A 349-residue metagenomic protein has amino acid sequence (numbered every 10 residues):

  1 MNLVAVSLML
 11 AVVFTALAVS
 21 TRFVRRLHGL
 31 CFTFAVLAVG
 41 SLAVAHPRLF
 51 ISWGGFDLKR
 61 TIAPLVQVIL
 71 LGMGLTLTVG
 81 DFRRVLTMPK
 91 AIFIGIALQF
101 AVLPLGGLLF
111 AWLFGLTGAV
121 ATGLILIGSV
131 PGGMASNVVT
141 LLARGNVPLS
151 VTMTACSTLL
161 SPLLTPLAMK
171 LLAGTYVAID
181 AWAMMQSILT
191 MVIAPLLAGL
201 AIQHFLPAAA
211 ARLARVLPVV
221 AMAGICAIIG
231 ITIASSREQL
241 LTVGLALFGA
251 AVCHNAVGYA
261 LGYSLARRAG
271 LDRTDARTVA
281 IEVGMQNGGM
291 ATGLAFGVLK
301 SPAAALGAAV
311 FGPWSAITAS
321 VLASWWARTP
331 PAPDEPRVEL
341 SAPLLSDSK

Functional and structural regions predicted by a protein language model:
M1-F93, V102-W112, K170, G174-G270 (+4 more regions): Structural signature of multi-pass alpha-helical membrane transport proteins
N2-A5, G115-L116, L299-A303: Transmembrane helix interruption/hinge and helix-loop junction motifs
I62-G72, T122-P131, A135: Hydrophobic, membrane-embedded alpha-helices of multi-pass small-molecule transporters
G80-T87, A135-R144, S264-R268, G293-K300 (+1 more regions): Helix-loop junctions at the membrane interface of multi-pass solute transporters
P89-I96, L116-S129, G145-A155, A181-M185 (+3 more regions): The feature identifies polytopic integral membrane transport proteins across all domains of life
L98-G106, S129-A135, P148-K170, L189-V192 (+2 more regions): Membrane-embedded alpha-helical segments of transport systems, primarily multispan ion/solute transporters
G132, G288-K349: C-terminal transmembrane helix pair
A211-L217, L271-A295, A309: Helix-helix packing/entry segments at the starts of transmembrane helices
